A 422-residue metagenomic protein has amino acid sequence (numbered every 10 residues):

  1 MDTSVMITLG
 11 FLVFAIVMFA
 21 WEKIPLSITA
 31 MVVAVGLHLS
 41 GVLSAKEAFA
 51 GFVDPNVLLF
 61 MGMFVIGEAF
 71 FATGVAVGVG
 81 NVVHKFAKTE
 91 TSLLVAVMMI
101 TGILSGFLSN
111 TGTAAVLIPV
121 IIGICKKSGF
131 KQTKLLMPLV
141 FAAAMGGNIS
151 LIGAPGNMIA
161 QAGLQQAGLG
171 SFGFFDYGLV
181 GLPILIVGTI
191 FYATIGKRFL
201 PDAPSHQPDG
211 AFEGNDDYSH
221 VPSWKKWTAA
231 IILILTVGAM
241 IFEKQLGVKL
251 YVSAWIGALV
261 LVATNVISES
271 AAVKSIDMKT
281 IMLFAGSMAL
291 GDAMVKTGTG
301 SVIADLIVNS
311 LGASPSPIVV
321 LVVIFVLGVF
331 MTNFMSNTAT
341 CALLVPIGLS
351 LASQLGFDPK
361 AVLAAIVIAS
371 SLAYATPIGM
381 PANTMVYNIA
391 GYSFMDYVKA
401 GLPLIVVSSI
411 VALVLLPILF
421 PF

Functional and structural regions predicted by a protein language model:
M1, I7, S92, K127-F141 (+4 more regions): Juxtamembrane and boundary regions of transmembrane helices in multi-pass small-molecule transporters and channels
M1-M61, V65-G67, Y177-D305, L404-I405 (+2 more regions): Hydrophobic transmembrane alpha-helices of multi-pass small-molecule transporters
V13-E22, E68-F86, I122-K127, G196-K197 (+4 more regions): C-terminal ends of transmembrane helices
A15-I24, I100-S109, F141-I152, A239-Q245 (+2 more regions): Transmembrane alpha-helix interface/packing and boundary motifs in multi-pass membrane proteins, characterized by
I28-V33, N110-I118, M137, I149-G153 (+3 more regions): Hydrophobic alpha-helical membrane segments of integral membrane proteins
V32, A96, I100, P138-F141 (+8 more regions): Hydrophobic residues within alpha-helical transmembrane segments of multi-pass solute transporters/permease subunits
V35, L39-T133, S275-T280, F284-L355: Membrane-embedded alpha-helical segments and adjacent helix-loop junctions characteristic of multi-pass solute
A45, Q132, F174, L250 (+3 more regions): Alpha-helix N-cap/start motif
